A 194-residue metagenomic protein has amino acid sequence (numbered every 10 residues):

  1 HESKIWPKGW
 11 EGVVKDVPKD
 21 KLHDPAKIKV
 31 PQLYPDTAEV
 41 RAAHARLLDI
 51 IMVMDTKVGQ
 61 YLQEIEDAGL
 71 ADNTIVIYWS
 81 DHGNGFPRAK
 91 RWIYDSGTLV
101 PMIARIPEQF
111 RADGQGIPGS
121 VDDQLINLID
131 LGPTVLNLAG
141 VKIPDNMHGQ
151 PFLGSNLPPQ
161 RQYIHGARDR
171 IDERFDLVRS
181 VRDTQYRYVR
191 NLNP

Functional and structural regions predicted by a protein language model:
H1-L128, N137-N146, R187-R190, P194: Active-site-proximal cap/lid insertion segments
N84-F86, G132, A139-P194: C-terminal cap/loop subdomain of S1 sulfatases and analogous C-terminal strand-loop tails that border
